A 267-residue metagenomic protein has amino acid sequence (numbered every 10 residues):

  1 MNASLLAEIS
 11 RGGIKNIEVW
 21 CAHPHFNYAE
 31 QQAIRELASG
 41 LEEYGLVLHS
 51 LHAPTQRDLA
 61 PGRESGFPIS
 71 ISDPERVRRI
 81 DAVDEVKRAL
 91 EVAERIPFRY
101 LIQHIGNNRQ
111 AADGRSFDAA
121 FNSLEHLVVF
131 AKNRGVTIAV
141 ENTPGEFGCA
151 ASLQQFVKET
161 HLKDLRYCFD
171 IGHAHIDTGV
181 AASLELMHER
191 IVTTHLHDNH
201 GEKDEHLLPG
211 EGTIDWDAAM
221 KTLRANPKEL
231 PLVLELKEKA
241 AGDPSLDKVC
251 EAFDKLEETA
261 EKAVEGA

Functional and structural regions predicted by a protein language model:
M1-R88, E94, C250-A267: N-terminal pre-domain/capping segments
N2-G13, P97, F147-A267: Histidine-acidic metal/acid-base catalytic patches
A3, E43, A60-R166, N226: Active-site acidic/histidine proton-transfer and metal-coordination neighborhood in alpha/beta enzyme cores
E18, S50, I102, A139 (+3 more regions): Conserved beta-strand positions in the central sheet of alpha/beta enzyme cores
C21-A22, A53, I105-G106, T143 (+1 more regions): Active-site loop/turn elements of alpha/beta-hydrolase fold enzymes, especially the short glycine-/histidine-rich
H25-N27, Q56-D58, N108-A111, N142-G148 (+2 more regions): Short, small-residue-enriched loops and turns at beta-alpha junctions that line or gate enzyme active sites
N27-E30, I34, S72-R79, Q110-F117 (+4 more regions): Flexible, glycine- and charge-enriched loops at secondary-structure boundaries
A33-Y44, S123-F130, S183, A218-L223: Catalytic-core regions built around general acid/base machinery
